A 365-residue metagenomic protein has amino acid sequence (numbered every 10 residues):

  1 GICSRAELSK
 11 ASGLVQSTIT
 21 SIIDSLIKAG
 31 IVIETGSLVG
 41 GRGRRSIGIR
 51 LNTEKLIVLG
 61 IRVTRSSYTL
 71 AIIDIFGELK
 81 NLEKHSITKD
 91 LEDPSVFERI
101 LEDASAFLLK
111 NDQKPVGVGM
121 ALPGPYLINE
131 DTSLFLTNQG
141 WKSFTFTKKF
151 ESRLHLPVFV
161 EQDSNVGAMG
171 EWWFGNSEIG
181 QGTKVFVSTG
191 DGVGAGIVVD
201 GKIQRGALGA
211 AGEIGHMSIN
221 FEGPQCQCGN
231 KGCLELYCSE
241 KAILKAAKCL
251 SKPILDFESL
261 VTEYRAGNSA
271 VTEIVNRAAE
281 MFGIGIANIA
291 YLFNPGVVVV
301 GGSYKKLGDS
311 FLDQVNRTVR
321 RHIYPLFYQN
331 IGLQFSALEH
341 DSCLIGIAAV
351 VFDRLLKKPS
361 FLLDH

Functional and structural regions predicted by a protein language model:
G1-T35, G41-K114, E178, E222-Q225 (+1 more regions): ATP-binding/phosphotransfer module of carbohydrate and carboxylate kinases, centering on a glycine-rich
R50, V58-R62, P115-G119, K184-S188 (+1 more regions): Short glycine-aspartate micro-motif
I73, H85, Q139, G209-A210: Residue-level structural signal for beta-strand termini and adjacent loop
D74, I128, V198: Short, acidic, Ser/Thr-enriched surface-loop or helix-capping motifs
L79-T183, D309-R321: Glycine-rich phosphate-binding loop and adjoining helix at the ATP-binding site of ATP-dependent phosphoryl-transfer
P123-Y126, G190-G192, Y304: Short glycine-rich anion-binding loops that position phosphate/pyrophosphate groups of nucleotides and phosphorylated
D163, G190, I347: Active-site glycine-centered loops adjacent to acidic/histidine catalytic or metal-binding residues that shape
N176, G180-Y237: Glycine-rich phosphate-binding loop of actin/hexokinase-like ATP-binding domains
